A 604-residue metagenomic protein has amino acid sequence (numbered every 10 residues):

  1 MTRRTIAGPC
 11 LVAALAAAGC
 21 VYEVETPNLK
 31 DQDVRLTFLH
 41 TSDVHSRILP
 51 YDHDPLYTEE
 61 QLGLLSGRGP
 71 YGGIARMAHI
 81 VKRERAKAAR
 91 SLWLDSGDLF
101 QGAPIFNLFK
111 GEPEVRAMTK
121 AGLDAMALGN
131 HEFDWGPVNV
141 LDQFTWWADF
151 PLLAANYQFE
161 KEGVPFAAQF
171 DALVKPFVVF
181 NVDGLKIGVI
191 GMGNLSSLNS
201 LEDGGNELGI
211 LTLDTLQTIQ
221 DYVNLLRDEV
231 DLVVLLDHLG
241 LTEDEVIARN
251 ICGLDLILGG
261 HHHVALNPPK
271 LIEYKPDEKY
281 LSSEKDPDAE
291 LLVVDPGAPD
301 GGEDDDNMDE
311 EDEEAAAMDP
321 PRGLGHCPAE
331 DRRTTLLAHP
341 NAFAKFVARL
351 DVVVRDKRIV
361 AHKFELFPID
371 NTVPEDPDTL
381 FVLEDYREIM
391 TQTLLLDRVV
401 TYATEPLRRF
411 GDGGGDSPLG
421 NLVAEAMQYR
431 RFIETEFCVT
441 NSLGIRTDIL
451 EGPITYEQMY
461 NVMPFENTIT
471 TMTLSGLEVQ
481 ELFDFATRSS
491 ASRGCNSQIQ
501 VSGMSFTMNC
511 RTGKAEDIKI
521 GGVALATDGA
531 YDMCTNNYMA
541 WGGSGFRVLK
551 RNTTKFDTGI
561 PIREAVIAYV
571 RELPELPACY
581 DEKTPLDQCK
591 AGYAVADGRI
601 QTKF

Functional and structural regions predicted by a protein language model:
M1-C10: Bacterial N-terminal signal peptides that target proteins for export
L11-A14, L573, K583: Processing junctions and N-termini across compartments
A16-G19: C-terminal motif of bacterial Sec signal peptides marking the signal peptidase cleavage site
V21-D370, G414, L419-A426, C438 (+2 more regions): Acidic, metal/ion-coordinating pockets
L29, T37, S42-I48, D52 (+10 more regions): Solvent-exposed loop/linker segments at secondary-structure transitions that flank or connect catalytic domains
C252, L576-P577: Predominantly polar beta-repeat domains that present long G/T/S/D/N-rich surfaces used to bind, process, or adhere
